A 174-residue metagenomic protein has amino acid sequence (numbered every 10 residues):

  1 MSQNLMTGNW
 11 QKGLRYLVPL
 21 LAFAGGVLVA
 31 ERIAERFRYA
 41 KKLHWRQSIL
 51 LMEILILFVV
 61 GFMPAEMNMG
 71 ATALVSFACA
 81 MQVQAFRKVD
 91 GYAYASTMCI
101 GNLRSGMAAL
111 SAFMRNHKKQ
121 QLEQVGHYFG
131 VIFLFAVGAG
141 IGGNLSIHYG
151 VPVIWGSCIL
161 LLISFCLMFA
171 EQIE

Functional and structural regions predicted by a protein language model:
M1-G8: Perimembrane loop-to-helix junctions flanking transmembrane segments
Q3, R15, P19, V75-A136: Substrate-agnostic recognition of the 12-TM MFS/MFS-like secondary transporter fold
A24-L28, F58, I132-G140: Hydrophobic/small/kink-forming positions within alpha-helical transmembrane segments of polytopic membrane proteins
G26-K42, I141, S146-I147: Helix-to-loop junctions at the C-terminal end of transmembrane segments in multipass secondary transporters
V29-Y39, V83-G91, F169: C-terminal ends of transmembrane helices
K41-L51, A71-L74, A95-C99: Cytoplasmic-side transmembrane-helix entry/capping segments in multi-pass membrane proteins
Q47-L55, V151-M168: Symmetry-related core transmembrane helices of the 12-TM Major Facilitator Superfamily/SLC fold
M52-N68, F165-Q172: C-terminal ends and interior cores of transmembrane alpha-helices in multi-pass membrane transporters/permeases
